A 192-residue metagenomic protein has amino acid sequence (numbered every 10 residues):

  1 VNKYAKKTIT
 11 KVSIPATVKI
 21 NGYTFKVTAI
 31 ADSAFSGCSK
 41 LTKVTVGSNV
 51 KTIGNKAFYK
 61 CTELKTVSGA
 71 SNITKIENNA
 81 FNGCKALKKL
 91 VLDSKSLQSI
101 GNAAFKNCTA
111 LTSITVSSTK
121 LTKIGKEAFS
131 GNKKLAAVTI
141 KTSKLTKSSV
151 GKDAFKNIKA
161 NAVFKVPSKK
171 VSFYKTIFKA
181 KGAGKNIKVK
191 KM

Functional and structural regions predicted by a protein language model:
V1-K3, G182: GGW-centered surface loops in extracellular recognition modules
K3-A5, A34-F35: Acidic, Ser/Thr
K7-A29, S39-T52, C61-K75, K85-S99 (+4 more regions): Structural signature of tandem-repeat unit edges
D32-A34, G54-Y59, E77-N82, G101-K106 (+2 more regions): Consensus positions within tandem repeat domains that build extended binding/scaffold surfaces
F129-S130, G151-N157, T176-K181: A structural signal for leucine-rich repeat
